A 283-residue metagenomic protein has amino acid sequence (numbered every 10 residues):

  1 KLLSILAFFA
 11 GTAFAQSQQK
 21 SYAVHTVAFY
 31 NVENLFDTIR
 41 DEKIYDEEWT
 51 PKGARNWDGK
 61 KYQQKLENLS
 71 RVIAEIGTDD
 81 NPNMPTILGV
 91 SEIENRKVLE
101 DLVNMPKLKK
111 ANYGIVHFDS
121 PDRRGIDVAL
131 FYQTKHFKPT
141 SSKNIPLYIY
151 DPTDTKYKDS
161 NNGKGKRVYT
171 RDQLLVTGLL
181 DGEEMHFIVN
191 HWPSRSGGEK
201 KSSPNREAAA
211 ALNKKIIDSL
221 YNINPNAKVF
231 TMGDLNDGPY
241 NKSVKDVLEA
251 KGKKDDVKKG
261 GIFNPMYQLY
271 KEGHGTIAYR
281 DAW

Functional and structural regions predicted by a protein language model:
K1-K20: Bacterial Sec-dependent N-terminal signal peptides
A15-P106, N112, V116-V128: N-terminal, active-site-proximal structural segment of metallo-dependent hydrolase catalytic domains
T26-N34, E184-S194: Active-site-proximal beta-strand elements of phosphoester/diester hydrolases
V32, I93, W192, D234-L235: Active-site metal-binding loops of divalent metal-dependent hydrolases
P51-K60, M84-V90, H117-F118, N162-K164 (+3 more regions): Second-shell loop/turn segments in exported
I93-K97, L102-E184: Structured beta-strand-rich core segments of catalytic domains in phosphoester-bond hydrolases
N95-K97, R123, R195-G197, N236-N241: Active-site environment of divalent metal-dependent phosphoester hydrolases
N205-W283: Metal-dependent phosphoesterases centered on the DNase I-like endonuclease/exonuclease/phosphatase
